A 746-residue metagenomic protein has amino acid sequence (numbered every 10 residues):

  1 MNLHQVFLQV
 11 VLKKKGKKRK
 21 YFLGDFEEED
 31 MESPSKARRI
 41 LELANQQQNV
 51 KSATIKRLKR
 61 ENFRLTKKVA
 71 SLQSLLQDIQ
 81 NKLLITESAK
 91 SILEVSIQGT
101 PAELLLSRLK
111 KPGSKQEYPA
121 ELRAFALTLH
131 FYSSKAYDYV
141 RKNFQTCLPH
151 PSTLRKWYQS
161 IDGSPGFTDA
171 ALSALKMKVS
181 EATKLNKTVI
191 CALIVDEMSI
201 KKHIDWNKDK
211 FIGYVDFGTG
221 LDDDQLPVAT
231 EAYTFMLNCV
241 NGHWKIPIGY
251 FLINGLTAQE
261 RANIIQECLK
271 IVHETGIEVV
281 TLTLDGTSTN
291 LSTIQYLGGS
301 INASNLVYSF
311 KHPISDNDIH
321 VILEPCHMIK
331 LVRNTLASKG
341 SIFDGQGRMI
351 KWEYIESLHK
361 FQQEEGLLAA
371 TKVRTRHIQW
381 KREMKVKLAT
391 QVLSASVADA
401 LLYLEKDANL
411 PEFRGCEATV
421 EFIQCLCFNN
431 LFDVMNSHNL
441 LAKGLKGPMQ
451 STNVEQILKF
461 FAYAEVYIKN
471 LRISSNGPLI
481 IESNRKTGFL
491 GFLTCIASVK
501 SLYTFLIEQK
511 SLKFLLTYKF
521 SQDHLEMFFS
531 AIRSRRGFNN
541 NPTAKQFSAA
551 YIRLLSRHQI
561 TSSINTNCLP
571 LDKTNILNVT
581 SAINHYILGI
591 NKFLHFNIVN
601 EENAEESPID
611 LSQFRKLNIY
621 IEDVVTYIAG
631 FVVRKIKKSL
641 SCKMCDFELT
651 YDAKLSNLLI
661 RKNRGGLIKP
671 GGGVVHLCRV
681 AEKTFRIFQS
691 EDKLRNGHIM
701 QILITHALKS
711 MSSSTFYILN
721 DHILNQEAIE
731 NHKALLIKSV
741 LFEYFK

Functional and structural regions predicted by a protein language model:
M1, K59, T66, Q73 (+13 more regions): Amphipathic alpha-helical interaction motifs in eukaryotic regulatory proteins
M1, L72, V140, L154 (+5 more regions): Short, conserved catalytic/metal-binding motifs centered on acidic residues
M1-A136, T146-I194, F211: Intrinsically disordered, low-complexity tails and linkers flanking structured domains
P112-G113, R123-L127, R141, L175-E181 (+7 more regions): Eukaryotic intrinsically disordered and solvent-exposed regulatory patches
S134, L148, L185-V189, I194 (+4 more regions): Short, well-ordered loop/turn elements at secondary-structure boundaries
A136-Y137, Y744: C-terminal single-pass transmembrane alpha-helix
A182-H243, Y250: Acidic, metal-ligating active-site segments
D224, N241-K746: Non-catalytic regulatory appendages
